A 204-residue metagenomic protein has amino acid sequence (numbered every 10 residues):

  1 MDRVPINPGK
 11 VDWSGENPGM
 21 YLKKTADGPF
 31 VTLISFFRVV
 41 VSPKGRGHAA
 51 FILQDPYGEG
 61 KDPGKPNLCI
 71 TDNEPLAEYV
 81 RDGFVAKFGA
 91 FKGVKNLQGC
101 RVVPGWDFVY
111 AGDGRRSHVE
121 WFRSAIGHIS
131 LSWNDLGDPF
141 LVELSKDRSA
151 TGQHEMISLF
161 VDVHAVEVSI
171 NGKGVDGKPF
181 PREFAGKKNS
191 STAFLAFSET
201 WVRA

Functional and structural regions predicted by a protein language model:
M1-A204: Targeting-peptide/extracellular-domain and disordered-appendage signature
